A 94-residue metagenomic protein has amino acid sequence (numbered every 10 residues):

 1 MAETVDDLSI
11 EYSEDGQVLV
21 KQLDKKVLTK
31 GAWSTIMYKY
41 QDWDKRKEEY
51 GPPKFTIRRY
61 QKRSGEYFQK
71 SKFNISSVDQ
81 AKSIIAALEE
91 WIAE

Functional and structural regions predicted by a protein language model:
M1-V78, K82, A86-E94: Positively charged, low-complexity terminal tracts and the immediately adjacent first secondary-structure elements
